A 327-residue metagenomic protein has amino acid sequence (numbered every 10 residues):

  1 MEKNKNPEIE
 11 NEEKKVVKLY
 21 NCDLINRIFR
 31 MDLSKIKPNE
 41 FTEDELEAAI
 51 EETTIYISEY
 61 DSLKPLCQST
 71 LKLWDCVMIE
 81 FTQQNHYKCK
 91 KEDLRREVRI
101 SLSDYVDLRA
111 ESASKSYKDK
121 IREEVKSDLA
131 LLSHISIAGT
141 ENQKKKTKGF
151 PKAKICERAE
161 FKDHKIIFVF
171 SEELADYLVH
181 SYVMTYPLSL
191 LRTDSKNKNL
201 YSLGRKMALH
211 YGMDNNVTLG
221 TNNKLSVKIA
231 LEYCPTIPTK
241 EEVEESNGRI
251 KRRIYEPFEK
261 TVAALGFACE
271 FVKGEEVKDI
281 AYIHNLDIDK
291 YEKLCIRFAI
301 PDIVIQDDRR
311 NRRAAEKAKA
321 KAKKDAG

Functional and structural regions predicted by a protein language model:
M1-G327: Charged, alpha-helix-forming regions
